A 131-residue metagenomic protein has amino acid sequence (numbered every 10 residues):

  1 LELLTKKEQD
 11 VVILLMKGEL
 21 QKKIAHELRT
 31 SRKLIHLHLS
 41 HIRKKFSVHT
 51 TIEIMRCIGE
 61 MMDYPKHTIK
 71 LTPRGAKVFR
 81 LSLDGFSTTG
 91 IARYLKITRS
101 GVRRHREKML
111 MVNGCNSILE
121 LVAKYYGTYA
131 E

Functional and structural regions predicted by a protein language model:
L1-K7, G59-K77: Regulatory hinge/linker segments at domain boundaries that couple sensory/effector modules to output domains
E8-L15, G75-S82: Short alpha-helical "packing" element that flanks the helix-turn-helix/winged-helix DNA-binding module
V12, I42, K66, F79 (+1 more regions): Conserved short-loop catalytic and cofactor-binding motifs
I13, R56, R80, R93 (+1 more regions): A cross-family signal for key residues in well-ordered alpha-helices that form functional helical elements
M16-E19, L83-F86, G127: Short helix-capping/turn signature of helix-turn-helix
L20-T50, S87-L119: Recognition helix of helix-turn-helix DNA-binding domains
K44-K70, L110-E131: Basic, Lys/Arg-enriched C-terminal extension of HTH/homeodomain DNA-binding domains
